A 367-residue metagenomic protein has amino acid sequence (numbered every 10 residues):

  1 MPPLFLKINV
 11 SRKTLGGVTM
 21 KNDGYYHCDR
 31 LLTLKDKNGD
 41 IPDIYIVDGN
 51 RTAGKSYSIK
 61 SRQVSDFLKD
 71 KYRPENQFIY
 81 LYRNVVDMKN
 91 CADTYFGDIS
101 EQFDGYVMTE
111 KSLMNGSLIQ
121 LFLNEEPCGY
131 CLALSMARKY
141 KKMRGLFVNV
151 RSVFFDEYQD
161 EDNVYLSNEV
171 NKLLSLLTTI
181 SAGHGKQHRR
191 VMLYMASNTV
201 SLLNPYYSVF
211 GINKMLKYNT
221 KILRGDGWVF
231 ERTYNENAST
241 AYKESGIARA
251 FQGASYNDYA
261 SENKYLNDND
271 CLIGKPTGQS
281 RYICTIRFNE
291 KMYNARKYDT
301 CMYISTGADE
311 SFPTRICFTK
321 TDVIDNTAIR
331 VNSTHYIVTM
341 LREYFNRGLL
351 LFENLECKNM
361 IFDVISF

Functional and structural regions predicted by a protein language model:
M20-D40: Pre-Walker A adenine-sensing motif
D43-L121: Conserved P-loop
G49, K55-S61, A92, N294-S366: C-terminal structured domain segments
M108-K111, S117-I119, M136-G145, T179-H184: Catalytic micro-motifs at enzyme active sites that drive phosphoryl/nucleotidyl and oxygen chemistry
N124-V164: Conserved RecA-like ASCE ATPase "motif II neighborhood" in helicase/translocase motors
E157-K221: Signature of the SF2 helicase/ATPase Hel1-core->accessory helical subdomain module
G211-R330: Long, charge-rich C-terminal accessory regions
